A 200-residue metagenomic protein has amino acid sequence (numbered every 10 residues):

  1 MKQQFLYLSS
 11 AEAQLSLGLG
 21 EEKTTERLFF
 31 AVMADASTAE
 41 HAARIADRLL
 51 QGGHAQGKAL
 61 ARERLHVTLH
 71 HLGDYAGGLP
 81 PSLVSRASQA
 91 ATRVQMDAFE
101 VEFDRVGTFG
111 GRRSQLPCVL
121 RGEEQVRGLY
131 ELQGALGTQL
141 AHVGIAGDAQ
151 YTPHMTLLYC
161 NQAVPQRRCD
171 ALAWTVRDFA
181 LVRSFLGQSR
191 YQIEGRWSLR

Functional and structural regions predicted by a protein language model:
K2-R200: Histidine-dependent nucleotide/RNA phosphoesterase domain, centered on the 2H-phosphoesterase fold with its duplicated
